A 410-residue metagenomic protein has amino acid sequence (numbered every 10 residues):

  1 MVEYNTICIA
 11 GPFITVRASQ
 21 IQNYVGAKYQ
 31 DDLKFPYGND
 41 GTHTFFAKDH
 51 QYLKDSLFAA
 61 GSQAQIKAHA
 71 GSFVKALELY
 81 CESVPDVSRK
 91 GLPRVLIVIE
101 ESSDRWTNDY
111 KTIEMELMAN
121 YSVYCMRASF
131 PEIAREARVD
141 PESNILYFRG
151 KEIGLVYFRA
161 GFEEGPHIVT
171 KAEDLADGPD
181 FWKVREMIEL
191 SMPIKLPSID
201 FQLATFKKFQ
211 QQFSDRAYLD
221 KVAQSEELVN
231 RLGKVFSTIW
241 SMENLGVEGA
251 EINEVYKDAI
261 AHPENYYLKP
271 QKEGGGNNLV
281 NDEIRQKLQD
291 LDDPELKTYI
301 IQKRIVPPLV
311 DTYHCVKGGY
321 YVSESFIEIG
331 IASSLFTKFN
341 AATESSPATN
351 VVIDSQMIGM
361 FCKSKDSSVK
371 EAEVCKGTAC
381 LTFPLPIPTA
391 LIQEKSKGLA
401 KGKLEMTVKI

Functional and structural regions predicted by a protein language model:
N5-L404, K409: Domain-scale recognition of functional cores that engage charged ligands
